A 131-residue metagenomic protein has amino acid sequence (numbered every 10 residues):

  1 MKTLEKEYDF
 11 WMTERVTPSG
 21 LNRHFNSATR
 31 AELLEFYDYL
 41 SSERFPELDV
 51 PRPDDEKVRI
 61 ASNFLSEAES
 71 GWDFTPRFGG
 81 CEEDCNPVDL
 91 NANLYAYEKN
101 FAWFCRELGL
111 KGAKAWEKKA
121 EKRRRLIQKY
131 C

Functional and structural regions predicted by a protein language model:
M1-V88: Active-site acid/base region of carbohydrate-active enzymes
E5-Y37, A92-C131: Catalytic cores of carbohydrate-active enzymes
